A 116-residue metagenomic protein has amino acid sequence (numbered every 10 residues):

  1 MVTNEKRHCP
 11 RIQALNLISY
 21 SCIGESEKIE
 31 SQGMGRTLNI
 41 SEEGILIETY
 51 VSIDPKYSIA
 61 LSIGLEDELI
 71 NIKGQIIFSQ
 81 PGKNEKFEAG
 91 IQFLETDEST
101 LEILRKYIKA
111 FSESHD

Functional and structural regions predicted by a protein language model:
M1-I40, K109-D116: N-terminal helix initiation/capping motif
N4-E5, E43-T49: Short alpha-helix capping/helix-loop boundary micro-motifs
H8-I12, N84-D116: C-terminal output/interaction extensions
L17-G24, K56-L69: Short conserved beta-strand and strand-loop elements enriched in small hydrophobics with frequent Asp/Gly
Y20, N39, I76-F78, E95: A residue-level detector for short acidic-glycine micro-motifs
I23, E42, S79-N84: Short, conserved beta-turn/loop elements at beta-strand boundaries and strand-helix junctions
G35, I72-I77: Short beta-strand-centered aromatic/proline hotspots
I45, I72, F87-G90: Short aromatic-glycine-enriched beta-strand elements
